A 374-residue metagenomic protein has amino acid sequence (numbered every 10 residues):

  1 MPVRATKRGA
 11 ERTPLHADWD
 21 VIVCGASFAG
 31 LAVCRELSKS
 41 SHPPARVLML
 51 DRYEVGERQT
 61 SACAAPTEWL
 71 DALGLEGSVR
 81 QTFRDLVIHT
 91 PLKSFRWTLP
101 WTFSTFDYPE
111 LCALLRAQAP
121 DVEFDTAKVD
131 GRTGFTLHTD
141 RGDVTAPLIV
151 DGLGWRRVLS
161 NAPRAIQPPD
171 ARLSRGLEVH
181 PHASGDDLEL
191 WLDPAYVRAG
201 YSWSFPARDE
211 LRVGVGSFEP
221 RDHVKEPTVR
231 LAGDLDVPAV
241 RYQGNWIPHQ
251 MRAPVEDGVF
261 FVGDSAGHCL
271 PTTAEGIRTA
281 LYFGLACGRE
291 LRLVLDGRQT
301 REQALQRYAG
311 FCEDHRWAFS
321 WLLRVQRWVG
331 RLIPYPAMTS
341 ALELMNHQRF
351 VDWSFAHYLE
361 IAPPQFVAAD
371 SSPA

Functional and structural regions predicted by a protein language model:
M1-V21, K39-A45: Extreme N-terminal leader/targeting segments of oxidoreductases
I22, E36-T60: Glycine-rich FAD pyrophosphate-binding loop
C24, L50, V150, V262-G263: Active-site flanking residues adjacent to catalytic metal/cofactor-binding acidic residues
A26, E36, Q118-A239, M251: Predominantly flavin-linked oxidoreductase catalytic cores and closely associated redox partners
G30: N-terminal Rossmann-fold NAD(P) dinucleotide-binding loop
A64-R116: A conserved beta-strand/loop capping segment in the N-terminal third of enzymes that catalyze redox or closely related
D143, S217-D296: FAD/FMN-dependent oxidoreductases across multiple families
R292-A374: C-terminal helical "tail/cap" subdomain of flavin- and related membrane-associated enzymes
